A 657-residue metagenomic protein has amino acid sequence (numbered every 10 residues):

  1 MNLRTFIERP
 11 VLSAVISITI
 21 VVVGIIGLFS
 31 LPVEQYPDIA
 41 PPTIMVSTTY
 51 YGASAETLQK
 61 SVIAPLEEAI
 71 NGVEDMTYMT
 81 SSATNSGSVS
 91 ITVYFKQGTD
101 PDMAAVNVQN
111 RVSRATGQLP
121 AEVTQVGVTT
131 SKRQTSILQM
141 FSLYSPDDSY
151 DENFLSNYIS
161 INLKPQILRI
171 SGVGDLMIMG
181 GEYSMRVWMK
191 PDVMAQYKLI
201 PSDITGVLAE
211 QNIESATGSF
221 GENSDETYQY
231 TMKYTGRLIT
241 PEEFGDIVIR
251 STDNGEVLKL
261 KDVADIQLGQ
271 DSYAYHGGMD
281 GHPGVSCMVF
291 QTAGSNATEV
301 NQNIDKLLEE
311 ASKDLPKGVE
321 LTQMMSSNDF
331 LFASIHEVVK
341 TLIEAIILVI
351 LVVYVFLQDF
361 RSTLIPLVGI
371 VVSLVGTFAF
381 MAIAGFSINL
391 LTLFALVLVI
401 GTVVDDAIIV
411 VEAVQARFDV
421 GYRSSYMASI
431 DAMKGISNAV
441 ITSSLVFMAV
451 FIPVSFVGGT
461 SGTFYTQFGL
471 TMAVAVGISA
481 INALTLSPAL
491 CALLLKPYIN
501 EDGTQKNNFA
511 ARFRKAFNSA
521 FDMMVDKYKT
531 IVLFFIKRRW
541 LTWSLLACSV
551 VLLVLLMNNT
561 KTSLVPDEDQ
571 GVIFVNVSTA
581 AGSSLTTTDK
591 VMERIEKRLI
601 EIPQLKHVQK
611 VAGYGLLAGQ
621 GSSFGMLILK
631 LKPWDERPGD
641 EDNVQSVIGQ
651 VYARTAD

Functional and structural regions predicted by a protein language model:
M1-V33, K434-I436, M448, K506-L564 (+1 more regions): Signature of alpha-helical transmembrane segments and their immediate interfacial
V11, T19-S54, S113-E122, I170 (+4 more regions): Transmembrane helices with small-residue packing motifs
A14, V21, I25-I26, S30 (+10 more regions): Surface-exposed amphipathic alpha-helical segments in non-transmembrane regions that serve as interaction surfaces
G24-S30, Q35, M45, I347-Q415 (+2 more regions): Hydrophobic transmembrane alpha-helices and their membrane-interface caps in long multi-pass transport proteins
E34-I44, S81-G87, E122-D147, L176-E182 (+8 more regions): Flexible hinge/switch segments at interdomain interfaces of large molecular machines
Q291-S295, N301-L348, F380, I388: Membrane-helix entry/capping segments
M324, L331, I335, V411 (+2 more regions): Helix-loop junctions and hydrophobic alpha-helical segments within the transmembrane domains of large membrane
L351-F356, G376-L391, I441-A492: Hydrophobic, glycine/alanine-rich multi-pass transmembrane helices and their short helix-loop junctions in large
